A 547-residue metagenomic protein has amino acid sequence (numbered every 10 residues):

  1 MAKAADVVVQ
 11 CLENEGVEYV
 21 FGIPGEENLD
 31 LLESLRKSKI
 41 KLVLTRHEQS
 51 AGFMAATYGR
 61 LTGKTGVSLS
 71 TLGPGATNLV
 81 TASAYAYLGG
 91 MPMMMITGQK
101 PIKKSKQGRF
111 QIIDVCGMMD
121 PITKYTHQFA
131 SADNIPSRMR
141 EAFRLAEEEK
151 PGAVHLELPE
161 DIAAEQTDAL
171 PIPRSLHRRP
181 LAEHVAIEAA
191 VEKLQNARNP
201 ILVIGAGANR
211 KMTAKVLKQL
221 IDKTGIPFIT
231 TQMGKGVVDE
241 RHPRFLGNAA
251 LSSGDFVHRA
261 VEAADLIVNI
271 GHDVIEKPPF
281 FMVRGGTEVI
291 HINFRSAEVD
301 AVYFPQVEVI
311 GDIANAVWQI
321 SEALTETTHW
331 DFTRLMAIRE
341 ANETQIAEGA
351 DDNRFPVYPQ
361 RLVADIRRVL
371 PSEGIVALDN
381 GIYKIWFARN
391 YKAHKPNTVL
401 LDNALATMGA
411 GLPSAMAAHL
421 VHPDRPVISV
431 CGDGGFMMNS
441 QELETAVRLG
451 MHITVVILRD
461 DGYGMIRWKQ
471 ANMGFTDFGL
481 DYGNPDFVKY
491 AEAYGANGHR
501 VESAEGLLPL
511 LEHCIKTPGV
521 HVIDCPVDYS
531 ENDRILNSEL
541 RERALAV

Functional and structural regions predicted by a protein language model:
M1-W330, D365, V369-S372, T445 (+4 more regions): N-terminal alpha/beta PP-like core and its mobile active-site loop of ThDP/TPP-dependent enzymes
V8, L31, R36, E340-P413 (+2 more regions): Active-site diphosphate/adenylate-binding microenvironment
G25-E26, G90, A153, Y383-A388 (+2 more regions): Glycine-rich phosphate/pyrophosphate-binding beta-alpha loops
H47, Q107-G108, H177-V191, A249-S253 (+5 more regions): A general structural motif
Q111, R448-E539: Thiamine diphosphate
A169, G286-K384, A504-H513, T517-V547: Phosphate/pyrophosphate-binding active-site segments
I366, L378, A417, D433 (+4 more regions): Hydrophobic, well-ordered secondary-structure elements that form the walls of internal hydrophobic environments
A410, S414-H452, L458: Catalytic phosphate/nucleotide-handling subdomain of diverse soluble enzymes
